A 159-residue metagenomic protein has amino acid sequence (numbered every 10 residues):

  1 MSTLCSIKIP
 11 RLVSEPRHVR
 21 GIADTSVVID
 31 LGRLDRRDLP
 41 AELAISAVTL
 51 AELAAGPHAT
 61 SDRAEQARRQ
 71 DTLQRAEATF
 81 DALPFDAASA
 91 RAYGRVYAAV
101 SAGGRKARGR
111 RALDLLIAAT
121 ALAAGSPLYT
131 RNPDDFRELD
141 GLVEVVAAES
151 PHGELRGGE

Functional and structural regions predicted by a protein language model:
L4-G21, L31-A119, R137-R156: PIN-domain endoribonuclease scaffold, especially VapC-family toxins
D24: Conserved catalytic-loop position in the HRD/HxD motif
L122: Anion (oxyanion) recognition and catalysis
R131: Conserved acidic donor-binding loop of glycosyltransferase catalytic domains
D134: Flexible glycine-rich beta->alpha loop in the catalytic core of nucleotide-sugar glycosyltransferases
